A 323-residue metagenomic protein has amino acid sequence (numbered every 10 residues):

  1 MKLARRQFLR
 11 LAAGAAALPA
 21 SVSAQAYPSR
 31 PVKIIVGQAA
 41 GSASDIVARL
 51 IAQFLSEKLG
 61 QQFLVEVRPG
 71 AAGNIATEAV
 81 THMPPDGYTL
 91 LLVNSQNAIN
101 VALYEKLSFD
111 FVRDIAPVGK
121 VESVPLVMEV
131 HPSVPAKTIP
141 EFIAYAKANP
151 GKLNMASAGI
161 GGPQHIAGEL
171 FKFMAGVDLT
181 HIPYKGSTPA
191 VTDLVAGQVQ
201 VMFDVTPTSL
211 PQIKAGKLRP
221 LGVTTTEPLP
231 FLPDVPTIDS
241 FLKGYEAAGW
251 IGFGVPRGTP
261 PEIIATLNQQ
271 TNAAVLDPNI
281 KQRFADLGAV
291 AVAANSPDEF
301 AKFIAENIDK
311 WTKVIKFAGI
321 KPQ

Functional and structural regions predicted by a protein language model:
M1-A15: N-terminal secretory signal peptides and thylakoid transit peptides that target proteins across membranes
P19-S21: N-terminal signal peptide c-region/cleavage motif recognized by signal peptidases
A24-V112, K152-N154, V177-V205, Q212 (+2 more regions): N-terminal (or domain-start) structured segment
S29-P31, F173-M174, K214, P261-Q323: An extracytoplasmic/periplasmic, membrane-proximal ligand-sensing/linker region
H82-Y88, A102-P189, I238, K243 (+1 more regions): Hinge/capping helix and adjacent helix->loop/strand transition within the periplasmic-binding protein
N97-K106, L170-M174, V201-D234: A ligand-binding cleft/hinge motif common to bilobed small-molecule-binding domains
